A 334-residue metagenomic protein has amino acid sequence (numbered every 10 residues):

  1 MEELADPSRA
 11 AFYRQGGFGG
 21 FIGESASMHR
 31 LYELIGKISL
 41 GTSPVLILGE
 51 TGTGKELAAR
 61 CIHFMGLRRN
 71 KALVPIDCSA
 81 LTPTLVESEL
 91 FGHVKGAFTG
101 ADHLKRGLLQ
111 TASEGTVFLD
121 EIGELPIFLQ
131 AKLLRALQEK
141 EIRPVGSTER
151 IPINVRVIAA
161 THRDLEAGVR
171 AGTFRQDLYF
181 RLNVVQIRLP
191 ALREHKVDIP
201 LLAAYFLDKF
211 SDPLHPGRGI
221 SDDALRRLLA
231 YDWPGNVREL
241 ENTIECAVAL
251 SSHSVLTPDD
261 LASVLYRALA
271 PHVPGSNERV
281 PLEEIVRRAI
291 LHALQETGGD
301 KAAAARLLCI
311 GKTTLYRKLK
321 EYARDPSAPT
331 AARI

Functional and structural regions predicted by a protein language model:
M1-R9, Y13-R14, F18-G20, E24-H29 (+4 more regions): Nucleotide-binding/hydrolysis machinery
G20, E33-T99, T111-P126, N154 (+2 more regions): Conserved post-Walker A coupling segment in P-loop NTPases
L31, T53, I76, L90 (+13 more regions): Conserved RecA-like P-loop NTPase ATPase core
G54, S276-I334: Bacterial C-terminal helix-turn-helix
A72-D77, L104-E114, F118, P126-K132 (+2 more regions): AAA+/SF3 P-loop NTPase mechanochemical coupling elements
G96-H103, E139-P144, A167, E296: Short gly/ser/thr-rich secondary-structure transition/capping motifs
A131, R135, R143, F180 (+3 more regions): Base-recognition residues in the alpha-helical recognition helix of bacterial helix-turn-helix
